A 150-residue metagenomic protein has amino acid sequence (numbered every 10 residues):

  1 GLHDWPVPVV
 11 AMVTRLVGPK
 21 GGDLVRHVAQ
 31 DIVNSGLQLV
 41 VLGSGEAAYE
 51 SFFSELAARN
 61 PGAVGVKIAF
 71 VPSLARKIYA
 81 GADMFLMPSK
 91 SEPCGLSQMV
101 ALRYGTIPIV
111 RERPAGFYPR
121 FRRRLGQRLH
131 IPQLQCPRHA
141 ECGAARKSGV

Functional and structural regions predicted by a protein language model:
H3-D4, G36-K77: Nucleotide-activated donor-binding/catalytic signature segment of Leloir-type glycosyltransferases, i.e., the conserved
D4-K20: Conserved donor-binding/catalytic core segment of Leloir-type glycosyltransferases
R15, L42-S44, A69, R111-R113 (+1 more regions): Cofactor-binding loop segments of dinucleotide-utilizing enzymes, especially the Rossmann-like FAD- and NAD(P)+-binding
L16-G18, E46-A47, E92, Q135-C136: Short, solvent-exposed loop/turn segments at secondary-structure junctions
V17-Q30: A conserved mid-protein helix/loop that constitutes part of the nucleotide-sugar donor-binding site
V33: Gly/Ala-rich phosphate-binding loop of Rossmann-like dinucleotide-binding domains, activating on the conserved
P72, K77-V150: Catalytic binding pocket for nucleotide-activated donors in carbohydrate/polymer assembly enzymes
